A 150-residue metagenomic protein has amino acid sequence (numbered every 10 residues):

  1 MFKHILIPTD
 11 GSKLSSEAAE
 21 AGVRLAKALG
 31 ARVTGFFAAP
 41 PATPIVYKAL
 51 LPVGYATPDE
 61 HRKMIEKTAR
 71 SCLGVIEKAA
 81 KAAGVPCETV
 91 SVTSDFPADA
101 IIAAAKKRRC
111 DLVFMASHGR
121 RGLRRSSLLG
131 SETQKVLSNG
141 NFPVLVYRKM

Functional and structural regions predicted by a protein language model:
M1-A56, K81-A83, E88, N139: Small/aliphatic-rich secondary-structure junction motif
A18, I45-K48, D99-I102, R125-S127: Short, well-ordered secondary-structure micro-motifs
F37, S91-T93, R148: Residue-level recognition of beta-strand->loop/alpha-helix junctions
L50-G54, K106-R108, S131-E132: Short, hinge-like loop/turn segments at secondary-structure boundaries
Y55-S71: A short acidic, glycine-rich active-site loop that binds or catalyzes chemistry on phosphate/adenosine moieties
V75-V113: Structural beta-alpha unit
L112-S138: Glycine-rich, Arg-bearing micro-motifs that act as flexible, cationic patches
F142-M150: Short, flexible loop segments at boundaries between secondary-structure elements
